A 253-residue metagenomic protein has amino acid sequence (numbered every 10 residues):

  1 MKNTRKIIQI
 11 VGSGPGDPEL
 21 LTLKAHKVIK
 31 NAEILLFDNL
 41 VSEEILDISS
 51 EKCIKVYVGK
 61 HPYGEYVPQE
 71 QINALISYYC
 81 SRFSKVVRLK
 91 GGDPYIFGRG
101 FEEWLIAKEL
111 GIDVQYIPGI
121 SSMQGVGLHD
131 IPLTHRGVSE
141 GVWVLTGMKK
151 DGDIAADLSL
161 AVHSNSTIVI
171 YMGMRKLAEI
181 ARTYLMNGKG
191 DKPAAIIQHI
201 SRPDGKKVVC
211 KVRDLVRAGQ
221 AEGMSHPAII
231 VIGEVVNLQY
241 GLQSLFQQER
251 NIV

Functional and structural regions predicted by a protein language model:
M1-P18, L23-I117, V216, A228: Class I S-adenosyl-L-methionine
K2-I8, S84-V86, G141, K149-V253: A contiguous loop/helix-start segment that scaffolds small-molecule binding in enzyme catalytic cores
G14, V41-S42, S122, K176 (+1 more regions): Alpha-helix capping/helix-boundary segments
L23, G125-H129, I180: Short hydrophobic alpha-helical segments that form membrane-spanning helices or hydrophobic packing faces of helical
E43-E44, P62-E65, S121-G125, V142-V144 (+3 more regions): Short gly/pro/ser/thr-enriched loop/turn and capping motifs at secondary-structure boundaries
C53-K60, G111-Q115, T134-W143, K189-I197: Short hydrophobic/aromatic-enriched beta-strand-loop microsegments
D93-S164, K206-V209: Class I SAM-dependent methyltransferase SAM-binding "motif I" and its flanking Rossmann-like core
